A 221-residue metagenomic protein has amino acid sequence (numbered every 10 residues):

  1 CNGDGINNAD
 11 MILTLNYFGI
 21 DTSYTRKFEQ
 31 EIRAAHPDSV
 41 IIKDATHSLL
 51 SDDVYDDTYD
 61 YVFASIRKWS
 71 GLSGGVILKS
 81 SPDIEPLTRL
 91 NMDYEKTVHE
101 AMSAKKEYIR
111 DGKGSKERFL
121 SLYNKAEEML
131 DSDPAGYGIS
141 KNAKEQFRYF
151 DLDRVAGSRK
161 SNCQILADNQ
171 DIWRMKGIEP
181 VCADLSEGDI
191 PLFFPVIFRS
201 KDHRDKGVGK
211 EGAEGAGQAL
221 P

Functional and structural regions predicted by a protein language model:
N2-P86: Active-site phosphate-binding strand-loop segment of PLP-dependent enzymes
L13, T88-P221: PLP-dependent aminotransferase class I/II
